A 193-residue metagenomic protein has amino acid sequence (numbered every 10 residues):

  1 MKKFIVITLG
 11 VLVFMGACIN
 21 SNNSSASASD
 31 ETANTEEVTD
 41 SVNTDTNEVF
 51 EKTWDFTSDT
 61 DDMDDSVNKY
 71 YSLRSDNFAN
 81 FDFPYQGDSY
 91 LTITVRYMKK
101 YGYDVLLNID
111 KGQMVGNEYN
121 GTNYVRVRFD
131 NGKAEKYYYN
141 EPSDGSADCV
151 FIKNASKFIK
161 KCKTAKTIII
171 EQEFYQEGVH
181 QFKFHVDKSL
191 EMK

Functional and structural regions predicted by a protein language model:
M1-F4: Positively charged n-region of N-terminal signal peptides that target proteins for export
V6-G10: Sec-dependent N-terminal signal peptides
G16-A17: C-terminal motif of bacterial Sec signal peptides marking the signal peptidase cleavage site
N22-K193: A generic "folded-domain core" signal
